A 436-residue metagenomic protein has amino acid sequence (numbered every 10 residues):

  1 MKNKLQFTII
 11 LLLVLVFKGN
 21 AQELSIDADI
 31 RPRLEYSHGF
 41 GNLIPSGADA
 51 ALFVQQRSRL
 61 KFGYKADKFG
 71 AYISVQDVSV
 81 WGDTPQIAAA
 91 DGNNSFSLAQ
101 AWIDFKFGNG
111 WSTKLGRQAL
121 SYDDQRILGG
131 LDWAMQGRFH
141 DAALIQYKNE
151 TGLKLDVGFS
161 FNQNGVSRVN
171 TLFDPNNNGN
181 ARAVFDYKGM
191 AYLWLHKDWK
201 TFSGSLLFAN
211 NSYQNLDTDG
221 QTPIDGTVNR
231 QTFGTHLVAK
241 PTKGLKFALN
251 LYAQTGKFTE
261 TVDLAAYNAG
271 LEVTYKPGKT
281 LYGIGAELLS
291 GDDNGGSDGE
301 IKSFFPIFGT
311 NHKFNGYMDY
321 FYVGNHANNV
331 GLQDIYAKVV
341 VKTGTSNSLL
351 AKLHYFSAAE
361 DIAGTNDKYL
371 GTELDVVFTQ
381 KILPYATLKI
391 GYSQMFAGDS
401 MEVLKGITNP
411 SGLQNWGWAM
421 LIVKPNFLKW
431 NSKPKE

Functional and structural regions predicted by a protein language model:
M1-E23, L428-E436: Cleavable N-terminal export/targeting peptides
A21-G41, K68-I73, L153, F202-G204: Transmembrane beta-strand segments of Gram-negative outer membrane beta-barrel proteins
E23-S25, L52, K106-T113, L131-S297 (+8 more regions): Signature for the C-terminal beta-barrel architecture of outer-membrane proteins
R33-S37, A71, V78-G82, L120-Y122 (+7 more regions): Structural signature of outer-membrane beta-barrel domains
F40-N42, P85-I87, I127, S167-T171 (+7 more regions): Outer-membrane beta-barrel and related beta-rich outer-membrane complex signature in Gram-negative bacteria
L43-Q56, K65-N109, L120-A134, N177 (+5 more regions): Surface-exposed loop and membrane-interface regions of Gram-negative outer-membrane beta-barrel proteins
G296-N329: Flexible glycine-rich, low-complexity coil/linker segments exposed to the extracellular/periplasmic environment
S411-E436: Outer-membrane beta-barrel "beta-signal"
